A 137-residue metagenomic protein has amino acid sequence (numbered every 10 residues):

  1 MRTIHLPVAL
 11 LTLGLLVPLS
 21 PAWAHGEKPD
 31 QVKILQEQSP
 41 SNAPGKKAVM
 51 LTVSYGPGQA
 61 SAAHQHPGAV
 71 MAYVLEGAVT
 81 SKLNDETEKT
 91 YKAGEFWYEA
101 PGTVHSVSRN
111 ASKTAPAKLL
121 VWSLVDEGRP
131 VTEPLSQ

Functional and structural regions predicted by a protein language model:
R2-A9, L13-V49, K82, Y98 (+1 more regions): A short, N-terminal "cap"/entry segment at the start of jelly-roll beta-barrel domains of the cupin/DSBH fold
P40-P44, Y55-G56, D85-G102: Short acidic-glycine-tyrosine-enriched beta hairpin
K46, G58-Y73: A short beta-loop-beta micro-motif enriched in histidine and acidic residues
A63, M71-Y73, F96-E99, V121-S123: Structural recognition of the beta-strand scaffold that forms the well-ordered cores of secreted hydrolase catalytic
A63, S81-K82, E99, H105-S112: Short beta-strand His + acidic residue motifs that chelate non-heme Fe in jelly-roll/DSBH and cupin folds
G68-D85, E95: Glycine- and acidic-residue-biased ligand/ion/polar-headgroup-sensing regions
T87-E88, G102-S108, V131-Q137: N-terminal leader/targeting pre-sequences
T103-R129: Ligand-binding loop in jelly-roll beta-barrel domains
